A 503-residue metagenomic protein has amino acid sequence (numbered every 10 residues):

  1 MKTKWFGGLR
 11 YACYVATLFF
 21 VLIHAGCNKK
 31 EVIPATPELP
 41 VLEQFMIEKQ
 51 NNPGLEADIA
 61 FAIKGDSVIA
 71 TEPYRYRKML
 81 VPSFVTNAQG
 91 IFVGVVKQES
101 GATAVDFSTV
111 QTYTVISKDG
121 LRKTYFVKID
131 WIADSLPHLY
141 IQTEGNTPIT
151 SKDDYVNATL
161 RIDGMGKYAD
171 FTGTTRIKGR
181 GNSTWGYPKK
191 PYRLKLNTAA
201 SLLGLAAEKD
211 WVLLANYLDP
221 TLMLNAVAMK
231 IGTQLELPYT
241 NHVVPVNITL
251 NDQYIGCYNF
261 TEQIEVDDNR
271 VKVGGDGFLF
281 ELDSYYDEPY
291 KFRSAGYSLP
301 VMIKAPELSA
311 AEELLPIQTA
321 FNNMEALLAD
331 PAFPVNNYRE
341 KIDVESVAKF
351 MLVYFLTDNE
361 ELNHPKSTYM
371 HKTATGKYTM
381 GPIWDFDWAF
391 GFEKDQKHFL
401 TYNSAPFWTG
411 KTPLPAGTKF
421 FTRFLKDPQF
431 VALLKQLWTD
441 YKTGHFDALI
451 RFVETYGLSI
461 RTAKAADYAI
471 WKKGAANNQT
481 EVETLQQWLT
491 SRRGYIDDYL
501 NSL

Functional and structural regions predicted by a protein language model:
M1-T36: Bacterial Sec-dependent N-terminal signal peptides
C27-P137, I141: Beta-rich interaction/scaffold domains
N28-T36, E43-Q44, E48, I116-K118 (+3 more regions): Regulatory N- and C-terminal appendages and interdomain linkers associated with kinase/kinase-like NTP transferase
G90-V93, L235-N247: Short, well-structured beta-strand/strand-turn elements
V156-A215: Conserved oxyanion/phosphate-binding beta-strand-loop segments in alpha/beta enzyme cores
G173, S183, Y187-P188, A305-H364 (+1 more regions): Middle-to-C-terminal accessory/interaction subdomains
R193-K195, A199-S201, A215-Y217, L237-N241 (+1 more regions): Internal "kinase-insert"/substrate-recognition segments embedded within catalytic cores of ATP-dependent enzymes
Y217-P238: A conserved alpha-helical element in kinase catalytic cores
